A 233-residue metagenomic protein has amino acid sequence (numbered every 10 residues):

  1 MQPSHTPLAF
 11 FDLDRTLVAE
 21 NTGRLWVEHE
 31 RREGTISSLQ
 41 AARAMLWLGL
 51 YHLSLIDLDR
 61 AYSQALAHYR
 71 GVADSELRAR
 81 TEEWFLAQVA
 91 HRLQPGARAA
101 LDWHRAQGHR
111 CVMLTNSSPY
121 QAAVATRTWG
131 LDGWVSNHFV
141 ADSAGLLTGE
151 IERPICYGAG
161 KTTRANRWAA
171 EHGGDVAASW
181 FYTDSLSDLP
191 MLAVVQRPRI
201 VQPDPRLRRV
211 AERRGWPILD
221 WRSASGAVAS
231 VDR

Functional and structural regions predicted by a protein language model:
M1-S54: Active-site neighborhood of HAD-like aspartate-dependent phosphohydrolases
Q2, T6, A79, L86-R233: C-terminal cap/substrate-recognition subdomain and adjoining C-terminal extension of metal-dependent phosphatase-like
L13, R31, S75-R78, R110: Catalytic cores of transferase enzymes with a strong primary signal for eukaryotic protein kinases
E20, L55, D59, G71 (+1 more regions): Electropositive phosphate-/nucleotide-binding environments in soluble metabolic enzymes
W26, Q64-A65, E76, Q121 (+1 more regions): Hydrophobic alpha-helical segments typical of transmembrane helices and their membrane-interface/capping positions
T35, I56, Q64-A67, H172: Hydrophobic/basic alpha-helical segments enriched in Actinobacteria
L46-S63, S143-T148, A165: N-terminal-biased segments
R60-P95: Metal-dependent phosphoesterase signature
